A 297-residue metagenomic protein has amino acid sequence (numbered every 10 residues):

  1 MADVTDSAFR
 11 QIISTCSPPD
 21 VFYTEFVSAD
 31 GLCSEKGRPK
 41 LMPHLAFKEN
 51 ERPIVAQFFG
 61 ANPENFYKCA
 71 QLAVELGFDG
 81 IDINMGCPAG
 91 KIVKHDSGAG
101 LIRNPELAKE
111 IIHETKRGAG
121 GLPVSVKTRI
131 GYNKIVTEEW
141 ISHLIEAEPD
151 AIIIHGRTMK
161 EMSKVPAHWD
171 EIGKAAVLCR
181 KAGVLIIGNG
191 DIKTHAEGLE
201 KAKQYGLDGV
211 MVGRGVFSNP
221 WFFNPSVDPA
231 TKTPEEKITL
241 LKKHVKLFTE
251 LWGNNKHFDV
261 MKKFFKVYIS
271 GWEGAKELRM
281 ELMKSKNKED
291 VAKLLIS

Functional and structural regions predicted by a protein language model:
M1, V27-A29, F59-A61, G86-P88 (+4 more regions): Active-site beta-loop-alpha junctions enriched in small/polar residues
A2, A8, E110-H113, T137-A151 (+3 more regions): Alpha/beta catalytic cores of nucleotide-metabolism and tRNA/nucleoside-modifying enzymes
D3-L72: Glycine-rich, positively charged N-terminal anion/phosphate-binding segment
Q11-C16, Y67-I81, M85-H95, E106-I186: Alpha/beta enzyme core
F22-Y23, V55-Q57, D82, I153 (+1 more regions): Conserved beta-strand positions in the central sheet of alpha/beta enzyme cores
G37-R38, P43-F47, G90-L101: An active-site metal/cofactor-coordinating segment within enzyme catalytic domains
G60, I102, E106, P166 (+1 more regions): Conserved phosphate-coordination/catalytic loops
D96-I102, E161, V227-A230: Short glycine-enriched, charge-decorated loop/helix-capping segments at active-site entrances that position
